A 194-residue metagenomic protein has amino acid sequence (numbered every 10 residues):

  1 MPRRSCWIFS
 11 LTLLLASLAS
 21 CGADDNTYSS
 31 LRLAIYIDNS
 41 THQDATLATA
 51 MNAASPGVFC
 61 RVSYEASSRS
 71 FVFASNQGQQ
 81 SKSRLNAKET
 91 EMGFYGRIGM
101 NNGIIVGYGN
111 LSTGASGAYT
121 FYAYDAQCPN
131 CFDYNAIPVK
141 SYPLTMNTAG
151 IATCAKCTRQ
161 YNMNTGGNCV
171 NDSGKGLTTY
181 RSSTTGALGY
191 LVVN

Functional and structural regions predicted by a protein language model:
M1-C21: Sec-dependent bacterial lipoprotein signal peptides
L14, F121, N147-G150: Residue-level signal for mature regions of secreted extracellular proteins and peptides
A19, A126, A152-A155, G167: Extracellular secreted precursors and ectodomains with disulfide-bonded cysteine-rich loops/domains
N26-L144, T178-N194: N-terminal pre-ligand scaffold of iron-sulfur
V139-C157: A short beta-strand-loop micro-motif that forms or neighbors metal/cofactor- and ligand-binding patches at active-site
A155-N194: Short Fe-S-cluster ligation motifs
